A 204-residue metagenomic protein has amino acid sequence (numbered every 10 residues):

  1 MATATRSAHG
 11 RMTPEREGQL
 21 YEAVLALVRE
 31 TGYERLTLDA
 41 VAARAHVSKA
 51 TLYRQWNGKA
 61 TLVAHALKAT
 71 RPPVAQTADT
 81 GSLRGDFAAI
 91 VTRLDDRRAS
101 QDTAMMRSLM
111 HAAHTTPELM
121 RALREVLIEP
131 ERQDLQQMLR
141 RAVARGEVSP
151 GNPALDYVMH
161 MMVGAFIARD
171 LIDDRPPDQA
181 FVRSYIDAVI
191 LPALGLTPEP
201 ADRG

Functional and structural regions predicted by a protein language model:
M1-H46, A50, T61: Basic, helix-initiating cap at the start of DNA-binding domains
M1-S7, A89, D96, Q133 (+3 more regions): C-terminal peripheral helix-coil segments that are non-catalytic and often amphipathic
L20, R35, G58-V63, P73-V74 (+1 more regions): Short amphipathic alpha-helical segment with a characteristic S/N-K-E followed by hydrophobic residues
A75-A104: Hydrophobic alpha-helical connector segments
T92-R98, M106-T115, A188-P192: Helix-loop "lid/cap" segments that line or gate small-molecule binding pockets
A99-A104, S108, E118-R145: Amphipathic alpha-helical packing segments from all-alpha helical-bundle domains
A122-L127, A144-H160, Q179: All-alpha amphipathic helical-bundle segments outside canonical DNA-binding/catalytic cores that form hydrophobic
